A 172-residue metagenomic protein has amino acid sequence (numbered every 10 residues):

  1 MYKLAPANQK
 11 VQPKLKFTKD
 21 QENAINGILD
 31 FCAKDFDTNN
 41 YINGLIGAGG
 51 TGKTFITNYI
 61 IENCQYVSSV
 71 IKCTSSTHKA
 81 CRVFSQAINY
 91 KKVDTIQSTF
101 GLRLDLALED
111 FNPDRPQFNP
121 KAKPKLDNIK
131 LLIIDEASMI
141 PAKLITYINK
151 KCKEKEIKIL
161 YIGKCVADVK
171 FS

Functional and structural regions predicted by a protein language model:
M1-S172: Conserved ATP-binding/catalytic motifs of P-loop helicase motor domains
